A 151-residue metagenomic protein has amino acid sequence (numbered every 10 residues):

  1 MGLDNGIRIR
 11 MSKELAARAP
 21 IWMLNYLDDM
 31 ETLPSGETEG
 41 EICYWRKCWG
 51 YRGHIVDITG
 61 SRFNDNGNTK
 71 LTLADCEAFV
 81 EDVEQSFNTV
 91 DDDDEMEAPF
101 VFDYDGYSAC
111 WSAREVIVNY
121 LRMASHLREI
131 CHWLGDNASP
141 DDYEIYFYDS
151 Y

Functional and structural regions predicted by a protein language model:
M1-Y143, S150-Y151: Acidic (Asp/Glu-rich) sequence patches and key acidic residues that form negatively charged surfaces used
